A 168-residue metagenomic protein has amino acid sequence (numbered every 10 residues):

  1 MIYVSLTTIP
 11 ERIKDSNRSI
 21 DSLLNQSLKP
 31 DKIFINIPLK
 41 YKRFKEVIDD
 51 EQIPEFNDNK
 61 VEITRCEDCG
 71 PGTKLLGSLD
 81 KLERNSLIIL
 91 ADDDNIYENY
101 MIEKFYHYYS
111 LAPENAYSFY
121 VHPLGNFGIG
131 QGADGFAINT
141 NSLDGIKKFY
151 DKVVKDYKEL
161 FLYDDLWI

Functional and structural regions predicted by a protein language model:
M1-N25, F34: N-proximal low-complexity "stem/linker" segments adjacent to membrane-targeting elements
I2, L24-I35, N59-V61, S86: Short loop->beta transition adjacent to catalytic acidic/histidine clusters or analogous donor-positioning motifs
S19-D31, L39-K40, P54-E55: Short, acidic, metal-binding catalytic loop of nucleotide-sugar glycosyltransferases
N36-S86: Active-site-proximal specificity loops/subdomain of glycosyltransferases
N85-I96: Short beta-strand-to-loop acidic/aromatic patch adjacent to the donor-nucleotide binding site
N99-L124: Conserved donor-nucleotide/metal-binding helix-loop-beta segment in metal-dependent transferases, i.e., the alpha-helix
I129-D151: Conserved nucleotide-sugar donor-binding and metal-coordinating catalytic region shared by glycosyltransferases
L160-W167: Acidic donor-binding loop at a coil-to-helix junction in glycosyltransferase catalytic cores that engages
